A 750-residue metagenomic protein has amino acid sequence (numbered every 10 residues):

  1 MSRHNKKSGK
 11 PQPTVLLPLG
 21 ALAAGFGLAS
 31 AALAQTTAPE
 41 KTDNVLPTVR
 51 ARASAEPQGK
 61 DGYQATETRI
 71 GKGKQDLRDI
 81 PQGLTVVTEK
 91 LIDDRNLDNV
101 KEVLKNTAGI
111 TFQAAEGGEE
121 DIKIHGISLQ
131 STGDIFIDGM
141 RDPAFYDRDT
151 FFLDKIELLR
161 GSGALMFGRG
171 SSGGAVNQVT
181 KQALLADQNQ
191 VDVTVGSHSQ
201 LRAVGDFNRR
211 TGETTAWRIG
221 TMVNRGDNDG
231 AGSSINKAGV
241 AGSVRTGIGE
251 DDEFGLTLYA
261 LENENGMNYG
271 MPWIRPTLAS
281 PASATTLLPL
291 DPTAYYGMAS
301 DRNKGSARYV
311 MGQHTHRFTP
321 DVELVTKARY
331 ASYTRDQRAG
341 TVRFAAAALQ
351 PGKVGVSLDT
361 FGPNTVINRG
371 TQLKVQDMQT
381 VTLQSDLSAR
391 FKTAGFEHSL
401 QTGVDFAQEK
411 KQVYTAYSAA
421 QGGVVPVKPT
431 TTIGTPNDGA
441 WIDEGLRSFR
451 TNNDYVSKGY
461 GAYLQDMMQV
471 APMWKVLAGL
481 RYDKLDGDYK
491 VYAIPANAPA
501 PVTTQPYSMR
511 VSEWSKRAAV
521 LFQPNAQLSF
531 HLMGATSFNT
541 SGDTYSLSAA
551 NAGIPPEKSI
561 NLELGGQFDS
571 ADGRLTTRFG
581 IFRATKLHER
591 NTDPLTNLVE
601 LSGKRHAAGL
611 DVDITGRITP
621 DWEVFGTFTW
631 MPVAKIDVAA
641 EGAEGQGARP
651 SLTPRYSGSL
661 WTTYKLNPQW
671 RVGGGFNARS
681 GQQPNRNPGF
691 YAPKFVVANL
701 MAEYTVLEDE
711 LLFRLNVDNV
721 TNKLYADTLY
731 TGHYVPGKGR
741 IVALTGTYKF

Functional and structural regions predicted by a protein language model:
K6-K7, P13, Q376, L400 (+2 more regions): Conserved C-terminal beta-signal and adjacent last beta-strands/turns of outer-membrane beta-barrel proteins
P47-D187, L564, T731: Acidic, small-polar-rich N-terminal luminal/periplasmic segments of exported/outer-membrane proteins
F152-D154, L165-G242, I248-E253, R308 (+1 more regions): Outer-membrane beta-barrel translocator/receptor signature
N224-N228, A241-G247, D251-R317, S332-M378 (+4 more regions): Acidic/polar loop-and-plug regions of large Gram-negative outer-membrane beta-barrel proteins
R245-G249, M378, E397-Q401, D405-E409 (+4 more regions): Structural signature of Gram-negative outer-membrane beta-barrels, strongest in the C-terminal barrel of TonB-dependent
E264-P276, K410, V520-E563, R574-E600 (+3 more regions): Surface-exposed extracellular loop regions of Gram-negative outer-membrane beta-barrel proteins, predominantly
T315-R317, E323-R329, Y333-T341, H531 (+2 more regions): Membrane-embedded beta-barrel scaffold of Gram-negative outer-membrane proteins
M473, R583-T585, L601-R686, T721-L724 (+1 more regions): Gram-negative outer-membrane beta-barrel transporters
